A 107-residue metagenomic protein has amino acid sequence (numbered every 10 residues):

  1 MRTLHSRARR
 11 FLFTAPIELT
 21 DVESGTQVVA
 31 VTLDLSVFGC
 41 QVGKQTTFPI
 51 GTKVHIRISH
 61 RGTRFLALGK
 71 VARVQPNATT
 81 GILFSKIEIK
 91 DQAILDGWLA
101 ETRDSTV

Functional and structural regions predicted by a protein language model:
M1-V37, D96-V107: N-terminal helix initiation/capping motif
F13, V28, V54, F65-A67 (+1 more regions): Hydrophobic core residues within well-ordered beta-strands of beta-rich domains
A15-D21, G51-R64: Short conserved beta-strand and strand-loop elements enriched in small hydrophobics with frequent Asp/Gly
T32, G69-V71: Conserved hydrophobic positions within beta-strands
Q41-K44, N77-K86: Short, solvent-exposed secondary-structure boundary/capping segments
I89-A93: Short, charged/polar, Gly/Pro-enriched secondary-structure boundary elements
